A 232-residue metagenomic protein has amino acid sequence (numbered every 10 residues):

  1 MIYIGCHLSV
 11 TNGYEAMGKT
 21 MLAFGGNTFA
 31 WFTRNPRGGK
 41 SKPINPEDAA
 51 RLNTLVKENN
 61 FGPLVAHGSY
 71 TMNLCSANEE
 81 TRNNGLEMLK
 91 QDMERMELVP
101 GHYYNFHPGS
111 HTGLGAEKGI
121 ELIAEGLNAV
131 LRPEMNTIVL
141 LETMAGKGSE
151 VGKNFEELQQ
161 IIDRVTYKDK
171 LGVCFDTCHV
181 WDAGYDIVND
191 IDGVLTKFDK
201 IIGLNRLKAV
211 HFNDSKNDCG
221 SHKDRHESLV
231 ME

Functional and structural regions predicted by a protein language model:
M1-G68, M72, S76-E94: N-terminal pre-domain/capping segments
Y3-L8, N27-W31, L64-G68, Y104-F106 (+3 more regions): Hydrophobic faces of well-ordered beta-strands that scaffold small-molecule active sites in alpha/beta enzyme cores
H7-T11, R34-P36, G68-T71, G109-H111 (+3 more regions): Active-site beta-loop-alpha junctions enriched in small/polar residues
L22-F29, P100-H102, D169, L204: Glycine-enriched alpha-helix->loop->beta-strand junction motifs that scaffold or abut catalytic
E58, L74-G172: Active-site acidic/histidine proton-transfer and metal-coordination neighborhood in alpha/beta enzyme cores
A124, A129-S228: Acidic/histidine-rich catalytic cores of soluble enzymes
M231-E232: Glycine-rich S-adenosyl-L-methionine
